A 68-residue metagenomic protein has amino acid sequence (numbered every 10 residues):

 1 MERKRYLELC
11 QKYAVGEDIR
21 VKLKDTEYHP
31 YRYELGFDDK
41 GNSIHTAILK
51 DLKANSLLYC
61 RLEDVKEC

Functional and structural regions predicted by a protein language model:
M1-V15: Mixed-charge, Lys/Arg-rich low-complexity intrinsically disordered regions
V15-E63, C68: Acidic, low-complexity, intrinsically disordered interaction modules
